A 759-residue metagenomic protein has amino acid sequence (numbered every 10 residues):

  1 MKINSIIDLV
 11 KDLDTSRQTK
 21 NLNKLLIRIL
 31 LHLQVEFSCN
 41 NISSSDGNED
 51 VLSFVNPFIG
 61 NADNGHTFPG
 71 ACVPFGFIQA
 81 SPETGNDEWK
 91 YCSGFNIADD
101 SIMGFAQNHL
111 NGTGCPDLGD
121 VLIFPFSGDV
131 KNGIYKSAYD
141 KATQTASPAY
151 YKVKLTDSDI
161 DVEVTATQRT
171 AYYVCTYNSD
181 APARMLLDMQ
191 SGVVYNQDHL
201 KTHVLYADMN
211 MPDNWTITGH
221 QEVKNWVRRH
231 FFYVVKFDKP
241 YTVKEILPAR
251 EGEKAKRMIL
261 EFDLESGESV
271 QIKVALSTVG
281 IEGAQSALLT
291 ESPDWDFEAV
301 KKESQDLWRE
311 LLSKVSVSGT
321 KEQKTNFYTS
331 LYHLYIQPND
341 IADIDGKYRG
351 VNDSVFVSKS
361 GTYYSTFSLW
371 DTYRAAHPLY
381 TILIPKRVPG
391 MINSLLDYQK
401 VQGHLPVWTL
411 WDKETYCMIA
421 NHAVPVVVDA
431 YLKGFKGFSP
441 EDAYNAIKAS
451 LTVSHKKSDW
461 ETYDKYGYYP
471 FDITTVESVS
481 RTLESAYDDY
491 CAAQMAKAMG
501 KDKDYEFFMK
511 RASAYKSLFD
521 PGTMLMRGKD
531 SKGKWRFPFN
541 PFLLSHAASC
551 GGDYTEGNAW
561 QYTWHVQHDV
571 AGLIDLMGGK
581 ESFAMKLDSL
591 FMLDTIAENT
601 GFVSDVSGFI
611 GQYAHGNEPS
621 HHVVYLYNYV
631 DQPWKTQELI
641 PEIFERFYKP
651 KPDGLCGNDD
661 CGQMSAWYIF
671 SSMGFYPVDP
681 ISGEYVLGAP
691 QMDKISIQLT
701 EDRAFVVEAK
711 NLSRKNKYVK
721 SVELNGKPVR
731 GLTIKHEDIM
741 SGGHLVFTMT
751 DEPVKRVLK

Functional and structural regions predicted by a protein language model:
M1-G47: Bacterial Sec-dependent N-terminal signal peptides
D46-H377, T381-P425, Y431-L483, Q494-S517 (+9 more regions): Accessory carbohydrate-recognition regions in carbohydrate-active enzymes
E484-D488: Hydrophobic, small-residue-rich alpha-helical packing segments that form membrane-like cores
C491: Short acidic, glycine-rich surface-loop motifs adjacent to enzyme active sites
Y718: Extracellular attachment/recognition segments
